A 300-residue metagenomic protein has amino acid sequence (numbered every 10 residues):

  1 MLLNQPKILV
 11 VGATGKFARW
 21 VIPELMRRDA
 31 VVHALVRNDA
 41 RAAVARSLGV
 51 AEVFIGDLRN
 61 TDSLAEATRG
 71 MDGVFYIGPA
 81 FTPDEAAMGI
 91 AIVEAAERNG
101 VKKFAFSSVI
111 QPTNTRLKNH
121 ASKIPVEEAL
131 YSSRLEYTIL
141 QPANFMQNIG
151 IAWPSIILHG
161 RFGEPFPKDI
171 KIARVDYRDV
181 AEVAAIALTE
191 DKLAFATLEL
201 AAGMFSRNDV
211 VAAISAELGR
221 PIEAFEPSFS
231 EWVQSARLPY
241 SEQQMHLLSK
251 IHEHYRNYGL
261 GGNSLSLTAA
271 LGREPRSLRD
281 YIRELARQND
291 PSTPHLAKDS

Functional and structural regions predicted by a protein language model:
M1-A45, R59-D62, R69-M71, A80-A87 (+5 more regions): Oxidoreductase cofactor-interface core, primarily capturing Rossmann-like NAD(P)-dependent enzymes
L2, F229-S300: A hydrophobic C-terminal alpha-helical subdomain
L48-G49: N-terminal glycine-/serine-/threonine-rich beta1-alpha1-beta2 phosphate-ribose binding loop of Rossmann-like
I55-G56: Cofactor-binding loops of NAD(P)H-dependent oxidoreductases, dominated by short-chain dehydrogenase/reductases
F75-I77: Periplasmic-binding protein-like
